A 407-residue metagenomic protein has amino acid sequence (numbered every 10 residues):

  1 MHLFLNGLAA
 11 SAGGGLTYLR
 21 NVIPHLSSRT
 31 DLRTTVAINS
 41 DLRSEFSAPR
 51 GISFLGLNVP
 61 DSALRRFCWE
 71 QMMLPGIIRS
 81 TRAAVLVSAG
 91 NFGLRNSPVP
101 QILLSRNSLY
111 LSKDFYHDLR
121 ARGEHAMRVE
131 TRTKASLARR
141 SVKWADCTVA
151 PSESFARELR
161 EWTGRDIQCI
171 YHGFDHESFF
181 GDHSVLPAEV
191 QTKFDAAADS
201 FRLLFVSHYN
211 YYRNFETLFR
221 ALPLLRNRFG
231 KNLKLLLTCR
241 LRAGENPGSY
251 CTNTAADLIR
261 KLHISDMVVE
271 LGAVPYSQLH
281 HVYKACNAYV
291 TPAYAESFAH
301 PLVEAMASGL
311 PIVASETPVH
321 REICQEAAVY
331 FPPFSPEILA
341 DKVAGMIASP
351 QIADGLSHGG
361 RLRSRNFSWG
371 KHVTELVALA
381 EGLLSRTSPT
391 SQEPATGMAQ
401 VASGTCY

Functional and structural regions predicted by a protein language model:
F4, A196-R213, F219-L222, L236: Conserved donor-binding/catalytic core segment of Leloir-type glycosyltransferases
I78, V142, H281-C286: Short alpha-helical donor nucleotide-sugar binding micro-motif in glycosyltransferases
A126-T148: Membrane-proximal helix-turn-helix segments that form the acceptor-binding/catalytic region of lipid-linked
S154, G173: Carbohydrate-associated surface elements
N246-T254, S265-P275, V282, V329-Y330: Active-site donor-binding acidic/aromatic loop of nucleotide-activated sugar and phosphosugar transferases involved
Y294: Aromatic "clamp/platform" in nucleotide-sugar-dependent glycosyltransferases that forms part of the donor/acceptor
L302, P311-A314: Short hydrophobic beta-strand element within catalytic cores of glycosyltransferases and related nucleotide-activated
V329-E337, G345-P350: Conserved acidic donor-binding segment of nucleotide-sugar-dependent glycosyltransferases
